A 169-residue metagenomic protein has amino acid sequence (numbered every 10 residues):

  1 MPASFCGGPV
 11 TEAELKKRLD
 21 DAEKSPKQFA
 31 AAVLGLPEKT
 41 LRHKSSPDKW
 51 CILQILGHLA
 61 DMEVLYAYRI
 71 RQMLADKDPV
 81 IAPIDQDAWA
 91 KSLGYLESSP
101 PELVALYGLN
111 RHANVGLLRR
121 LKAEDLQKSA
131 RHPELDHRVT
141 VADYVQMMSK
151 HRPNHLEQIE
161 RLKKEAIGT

Functional and structural regions predicted by a protein language model:
M1, C6-G7, R42-D87, V115-R119 (+1 more regions): Short, contiguous alpha-helical
M1-A22: Terminal targeting/low-complexity segments that flank the catalytic cores of oxidoreductases
L15, A22, P26, D48-I52 (+3 more regions): Hydrophobic alpha-helical segments and helix-packing faces
K16, D20, L53, G57 (+4 more regions): A generic "alpha-helical surface" signal
D21-K27, A32, A90-Q127: Acidic/histidine-rich alpha-helical segments that form the ligand environment of transition-metal centers
P26, A31, G35-S46: A glycine-rich, hydrophobic loop/mini-helix early in the fold
